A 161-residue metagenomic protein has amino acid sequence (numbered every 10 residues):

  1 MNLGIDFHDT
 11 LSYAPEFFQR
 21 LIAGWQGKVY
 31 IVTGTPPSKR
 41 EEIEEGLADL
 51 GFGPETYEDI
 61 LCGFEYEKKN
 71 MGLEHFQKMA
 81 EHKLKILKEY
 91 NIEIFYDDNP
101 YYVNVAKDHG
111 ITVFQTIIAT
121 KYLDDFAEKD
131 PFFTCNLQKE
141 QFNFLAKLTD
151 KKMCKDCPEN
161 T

Functional and structural regions predicted by a protein language model:
M1-Q77: Alpha-helical substrate-recognition element adjacent to the catalytic core
H8, A80, L84, I92 (+1 more regions): Conserved glycosyltransferase catalytic-site signature
A23-Q26, L87-N91: Flexible, charged surface loops at secondary-structure boundaries
E44, L84, V103: Short glycine-/small-residue-rich flexible loop motifs, especially phosphate/cofactor-binding loops
L47, F76-E89: Short loop-to-alpha-helix "cap/lid" segments that border enzyme active sites across diverse enzyme classes
Y90-N136: Acidic, Mg2+-coordinating phosphoryl-transfer loop and its flanking beta/alpha structural elements, shared across
F133-T161: Cysteine-centered metal-binding/redox modules
